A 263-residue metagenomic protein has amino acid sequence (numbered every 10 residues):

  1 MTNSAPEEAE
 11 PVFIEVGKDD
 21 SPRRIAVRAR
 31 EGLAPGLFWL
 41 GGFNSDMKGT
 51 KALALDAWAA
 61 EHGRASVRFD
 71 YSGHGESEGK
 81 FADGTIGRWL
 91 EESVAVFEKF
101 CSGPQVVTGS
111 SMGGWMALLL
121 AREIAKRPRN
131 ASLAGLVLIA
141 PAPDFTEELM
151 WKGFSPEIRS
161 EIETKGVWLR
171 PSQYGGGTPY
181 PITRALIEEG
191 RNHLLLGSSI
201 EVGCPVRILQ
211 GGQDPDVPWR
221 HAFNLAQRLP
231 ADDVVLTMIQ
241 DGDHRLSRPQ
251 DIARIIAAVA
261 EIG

Functional and structural regions predicted by a protein language model:
M1-G32, R248: N-terminal cap/lid segment of alpha/beta-hydrolase-fold proteins
E8-F13, R129-I239, D243-G263: The alpha/beta-hydrolase serine catalytic core
A34-G42: Short beta-strand element of the alpha/beta-hydrolase
F43-D56, R220: The serine-hydrolase catalytic nucleophile loop
A54-E78: Conserved alpha/beta-hydrolase
H74-F100: Catalytic nucleophile-loop/oxyanion-hole region of alpha/beta-hydrolase and closely related hydrolase-like folds
V107-G109, I139: Short beta-strand immediately N-terminal to the catalytic nucleophile in serine-hydrolase-like folds
G109-A117: Gly/Ala-rich beta-loop-alpha elbow adjacent to hydrolase catalytic centers
